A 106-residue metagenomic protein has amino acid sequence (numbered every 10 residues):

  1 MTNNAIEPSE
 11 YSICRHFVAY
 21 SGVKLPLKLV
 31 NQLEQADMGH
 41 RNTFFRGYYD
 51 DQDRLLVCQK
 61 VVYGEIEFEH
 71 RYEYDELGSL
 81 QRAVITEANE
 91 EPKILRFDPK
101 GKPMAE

Functional and structural regions predicted by a protein language model:
M1-E106: Buried hydrophobic residues that stabilize the cores of well-folded domains
